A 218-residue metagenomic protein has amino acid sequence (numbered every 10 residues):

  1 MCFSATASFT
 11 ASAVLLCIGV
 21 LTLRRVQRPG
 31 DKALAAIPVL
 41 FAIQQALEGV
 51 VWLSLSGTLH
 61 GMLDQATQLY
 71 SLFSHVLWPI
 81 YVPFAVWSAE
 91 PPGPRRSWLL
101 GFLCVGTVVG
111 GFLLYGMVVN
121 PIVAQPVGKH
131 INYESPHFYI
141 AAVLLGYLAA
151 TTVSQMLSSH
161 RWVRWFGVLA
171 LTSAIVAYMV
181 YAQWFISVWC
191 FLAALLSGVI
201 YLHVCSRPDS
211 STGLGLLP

Functional and structural regions predicted by a protein language model:
M1-C17: Hydrophobic transmembrane alpha-helical segments in integral membrane proteins
A13-V20, P83, Y147-S154, L169-Y178: Hydrophobic, membrane-inserted alpha-helices
I18-L23, G49-L63, Q68-L103: Internal transmembrane alpha-helix with an interfacial aromatic "cap," most often the third helix
P29-P38, W98-G101, S159-V168: Membrane-interfacial loop-to-transmembrane alpha-helix junctions, especially the N-terminal start
I37-S54, L169, S173-Y178: Hydrophobic alpha-helical transmembrane segments of multi-pass membrane proteins
H60-S71, W98-L99, V127-S135, I186-L195: Non-cytosolic membrane-interface motifs at loop->transmembrane helix junctions
A85-A150: Membrane-proximal helix-loop-helix units in multi-pass membrane proteins
R161-P218: C-terminal transmembrane-bundle signature of multipass membrane proteins, characterized by strong activation on
